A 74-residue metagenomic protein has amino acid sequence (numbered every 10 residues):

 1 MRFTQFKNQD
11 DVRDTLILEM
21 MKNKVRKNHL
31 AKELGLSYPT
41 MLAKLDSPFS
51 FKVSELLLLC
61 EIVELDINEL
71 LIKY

Functional and structural regions predicted by a protein language model:
M1-V25: A short, Lys/Arg-rich alpha-helix, primarily the initiator
L30-A31, L59: Short alpha-helical "recognition helix" segments of helix-turn-helix
E33, K44, K73: Residues in the recognition helix of alpha-helical DNA-binding motifs
L36-S50: Recognition helix of helix-turn-helix/homeodomain-like DNA-binding domains that insert into the DNA major groove
P48-L58: Short, basic-rich loop-to-helix N-cap that marks the start of a DNA-contacting helix
E64-Y74: Short C-terminal boundary/hinge segments that cap the last helix of small helical domains
